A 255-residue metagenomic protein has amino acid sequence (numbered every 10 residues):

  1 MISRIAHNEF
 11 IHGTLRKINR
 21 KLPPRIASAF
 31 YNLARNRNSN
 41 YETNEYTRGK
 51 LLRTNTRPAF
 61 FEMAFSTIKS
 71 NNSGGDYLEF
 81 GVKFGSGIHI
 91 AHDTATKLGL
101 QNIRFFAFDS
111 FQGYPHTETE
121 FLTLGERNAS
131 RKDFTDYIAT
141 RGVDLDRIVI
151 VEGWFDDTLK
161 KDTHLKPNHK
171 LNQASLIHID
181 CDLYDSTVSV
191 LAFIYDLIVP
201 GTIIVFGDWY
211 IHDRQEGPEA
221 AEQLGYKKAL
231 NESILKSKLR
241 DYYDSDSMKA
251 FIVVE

Functional and structural regions predicted by a protein language model:
M1, N8, T54-F61, I88: Short alpha-helical patches at coil-to-helix transitions and adjacent helical residues in well-structured domains
M1-L51: Membrane-proximal basic amphipathic "stem/tether" segments
S3, G13, M63, Q101-I103 (+1 more regions): Hydrophobic transmembrane signal anchors and adjacent membrane-proximal interface regions, especially in viral
R35-N55, N71-E255: S-adenosylmethionine/decaboxylated-SAM
A59-N72: Conserved alpha-helix/loop element of class I SAM-dependent methyltransferases that forms part of the SAM/SAH-binding
